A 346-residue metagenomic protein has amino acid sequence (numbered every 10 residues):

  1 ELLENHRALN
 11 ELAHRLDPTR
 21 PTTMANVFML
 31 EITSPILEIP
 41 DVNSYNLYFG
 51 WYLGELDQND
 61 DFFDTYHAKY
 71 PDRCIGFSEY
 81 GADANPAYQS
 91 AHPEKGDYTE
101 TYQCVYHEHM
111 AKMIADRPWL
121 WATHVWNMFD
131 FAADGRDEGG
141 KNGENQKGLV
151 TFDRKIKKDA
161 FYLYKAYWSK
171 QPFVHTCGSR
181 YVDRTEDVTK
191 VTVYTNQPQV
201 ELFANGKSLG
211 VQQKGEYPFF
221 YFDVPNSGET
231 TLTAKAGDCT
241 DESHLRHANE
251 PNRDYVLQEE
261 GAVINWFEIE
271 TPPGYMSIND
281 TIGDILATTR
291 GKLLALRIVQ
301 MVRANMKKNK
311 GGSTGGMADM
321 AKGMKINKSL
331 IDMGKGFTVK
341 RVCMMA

Functional and structural regions predicted by a protein language model:
E1-Q213, D223-P225, E229-C239: Extended substrate-binding grooves/exosites of carbohydrate-active enzymes
H14, P18, A115-D116, R290-G291 (+1 more regions): Sec-exported extracytoplasmic/periplasmic mature domains
P218-F222: Short strand-edge motifs at loop-to-beta-strand transitions and within beta-strands of extracellular beta-rich domains
D238-N265: Edge beta-strands of extracellular beta-sandwich domains
Q258-I285, G291: Compositionally biased low-complexity segments at domain edges in trafficked proteins and select soluble regulators
S277, I282-G283, R290, I298 (+1 more regions): N-terminal targeting or regulatory segments adjacent to alpha/beta-hydrolase or S9 domains
V302-A346: Compact alpha-helical subdomains of small soluble proteins
